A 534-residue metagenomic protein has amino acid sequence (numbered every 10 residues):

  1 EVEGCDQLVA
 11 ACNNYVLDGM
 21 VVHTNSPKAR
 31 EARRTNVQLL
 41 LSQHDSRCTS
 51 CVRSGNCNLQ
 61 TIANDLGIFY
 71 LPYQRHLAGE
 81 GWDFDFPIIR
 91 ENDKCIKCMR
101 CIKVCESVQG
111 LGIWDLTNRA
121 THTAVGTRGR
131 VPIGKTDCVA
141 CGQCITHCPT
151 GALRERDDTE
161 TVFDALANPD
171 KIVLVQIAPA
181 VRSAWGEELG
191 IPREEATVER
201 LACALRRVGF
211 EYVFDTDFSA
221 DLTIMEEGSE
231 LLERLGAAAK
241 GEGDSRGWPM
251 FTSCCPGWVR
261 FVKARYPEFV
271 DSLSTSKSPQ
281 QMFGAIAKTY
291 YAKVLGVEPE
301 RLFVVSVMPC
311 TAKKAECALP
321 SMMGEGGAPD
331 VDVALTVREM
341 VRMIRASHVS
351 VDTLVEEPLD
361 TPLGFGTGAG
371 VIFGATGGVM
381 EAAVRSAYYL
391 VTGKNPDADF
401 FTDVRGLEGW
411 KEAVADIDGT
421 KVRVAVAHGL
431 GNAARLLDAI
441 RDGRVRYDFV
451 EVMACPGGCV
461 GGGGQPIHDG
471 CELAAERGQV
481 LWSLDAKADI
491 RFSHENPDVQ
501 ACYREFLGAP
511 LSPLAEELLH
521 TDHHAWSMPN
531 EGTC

Functional and structural regions predicted by a protein language model:
E1-R33, L41, E155-C534: Iron-sulfur-associated redox domains of electron-transfer enzymes in respiratory and anaerobic energy metabolism
V2-A140, T146, L153-N168, I172: Fe-S ferredoxin-like electron-transfer domains and their immediately adjacent linker/connector regions across
C101, V108-G110, C144, P149 (+4 more regions): Short loop/turn motifs at secondary-structure junctions
